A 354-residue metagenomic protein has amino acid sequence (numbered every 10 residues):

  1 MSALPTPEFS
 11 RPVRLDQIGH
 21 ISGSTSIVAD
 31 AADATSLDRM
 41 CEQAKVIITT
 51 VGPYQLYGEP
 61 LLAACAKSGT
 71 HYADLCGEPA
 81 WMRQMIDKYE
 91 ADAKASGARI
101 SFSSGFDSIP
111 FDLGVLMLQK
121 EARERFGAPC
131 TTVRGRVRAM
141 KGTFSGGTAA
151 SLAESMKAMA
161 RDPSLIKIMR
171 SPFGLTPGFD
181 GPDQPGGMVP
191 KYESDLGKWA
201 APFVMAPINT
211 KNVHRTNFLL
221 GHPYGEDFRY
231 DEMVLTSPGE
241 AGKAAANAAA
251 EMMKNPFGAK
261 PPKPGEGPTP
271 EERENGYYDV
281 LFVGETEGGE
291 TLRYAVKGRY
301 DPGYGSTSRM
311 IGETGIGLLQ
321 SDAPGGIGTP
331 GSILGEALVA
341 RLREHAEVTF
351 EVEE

Functional and structural regions predicted by a protein language model:
A3-I21: Glycine-rich phosphate-binding loop and adjoining beta1-alpha1-beta2 segment of Rossmann-like nucleotide-binding folds
V28-V46, T50-L56: Conserved Rossmann-fold cofactor-binding substructure of NAD(P)-dependent oxidoreductases
K45-V46, H71, L292: Structural motif
P53, A64-M82: ADP-ribose/adenylate-binding Rossmann-like module
H71-Y72, I100, F350: Hydrophobic beta-strand scaffold residues
C76-A98: Rossmann-fold NAD(P)-binding glycine/threonine-rich loop
P79-W81, G105-D112: Gly/Ser/Thr-rich loops at beta-strand to alpha-helix junctions that form or flank small-molecule/cofactor-binding
A95, S108, K120-E354: C-terminal catalytic/substrate-binding lobe primarily of soluble NAD(P)-dependent oxidoreductases
